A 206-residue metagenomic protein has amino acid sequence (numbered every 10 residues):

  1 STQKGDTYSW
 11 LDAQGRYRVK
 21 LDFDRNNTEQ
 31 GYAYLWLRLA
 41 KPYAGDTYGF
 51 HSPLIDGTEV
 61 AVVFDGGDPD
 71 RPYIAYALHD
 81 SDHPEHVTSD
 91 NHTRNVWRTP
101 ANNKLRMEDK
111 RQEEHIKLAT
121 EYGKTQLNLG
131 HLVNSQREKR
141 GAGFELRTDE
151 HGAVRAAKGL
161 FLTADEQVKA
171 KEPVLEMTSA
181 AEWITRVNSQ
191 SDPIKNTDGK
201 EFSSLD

Functional and structural regions predicted by a protein language model:
S1-D206: Structural signature for extended repeat/solenoid scaffolds and their inter-repeat hinge/linker regions, spanning
